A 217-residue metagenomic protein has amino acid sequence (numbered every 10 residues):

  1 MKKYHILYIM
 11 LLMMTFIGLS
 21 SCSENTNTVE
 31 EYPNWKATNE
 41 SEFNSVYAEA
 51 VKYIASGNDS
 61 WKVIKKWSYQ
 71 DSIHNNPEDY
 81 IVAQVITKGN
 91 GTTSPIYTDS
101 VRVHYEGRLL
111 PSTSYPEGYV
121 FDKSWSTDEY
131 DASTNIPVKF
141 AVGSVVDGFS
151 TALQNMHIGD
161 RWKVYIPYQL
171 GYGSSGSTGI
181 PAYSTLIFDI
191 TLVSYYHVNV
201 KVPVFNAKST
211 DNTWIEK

Functional and structural regions predicted by a protein language model:
K2-H5, C22-K217: Cross-family detector of peptidyl-prolyl cis-trans isomerase
I6-F16: Sec-dependent N-terminal signal peptides
I17-S21: C-terminal motif of bacterial Sec signal peptides marking the signal peptidase cleavage site
